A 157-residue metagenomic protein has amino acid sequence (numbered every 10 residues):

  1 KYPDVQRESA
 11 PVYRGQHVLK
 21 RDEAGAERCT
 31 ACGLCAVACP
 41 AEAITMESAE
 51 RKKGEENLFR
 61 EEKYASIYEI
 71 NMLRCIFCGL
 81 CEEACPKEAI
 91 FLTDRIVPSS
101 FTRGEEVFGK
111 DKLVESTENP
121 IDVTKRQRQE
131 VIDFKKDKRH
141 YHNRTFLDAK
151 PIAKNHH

Functional and structural regions predicted by a protein language model:
K1-E50, K112-R144, K154-H157: Ferredoxin-type iron-sulfur electron-transfer modules and their immediate structural context
G54-H157: Flanking helices and flexible, charged tails adjoining ferredoxin-like Fe-S electron-transfer domains in multi-subunit
